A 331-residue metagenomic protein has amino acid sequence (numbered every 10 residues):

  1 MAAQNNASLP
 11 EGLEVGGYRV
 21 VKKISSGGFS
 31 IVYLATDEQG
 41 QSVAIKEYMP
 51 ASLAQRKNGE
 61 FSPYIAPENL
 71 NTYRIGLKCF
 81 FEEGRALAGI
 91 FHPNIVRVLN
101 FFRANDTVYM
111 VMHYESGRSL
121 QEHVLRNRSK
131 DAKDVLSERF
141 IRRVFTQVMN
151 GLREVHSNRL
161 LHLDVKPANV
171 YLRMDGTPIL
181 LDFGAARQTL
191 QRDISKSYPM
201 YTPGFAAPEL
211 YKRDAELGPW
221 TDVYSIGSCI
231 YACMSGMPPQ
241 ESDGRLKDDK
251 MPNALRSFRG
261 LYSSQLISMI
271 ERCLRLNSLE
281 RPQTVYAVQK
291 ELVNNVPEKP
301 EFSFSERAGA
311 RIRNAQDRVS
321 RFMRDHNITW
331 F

Functional and structural regions predicted by a protein language model:
K57-G89: AlphaC helix of the eukaryotic protein kinase fold
F101: Activation-segment/catalytic-loop signature of the eukaryotic protein kinase fold
N105-S119, H123: Conserved short submotifs of the Hanks-type protein kinase catalytic core that shape the nucleotide-binding pocket
L120-L136: AlphaC helix of the protein kinase catalytic domain
V144-F145: Activation segment signature within eukaryotic-like protein kinase domains
V148-L160: Protein kinase catalytic-loop region centered on the HRD/HxD motif
S195-L210: Conserved activation segment of eukaryotic-like protein kinases, specifically the C-terminal portion of the activation
